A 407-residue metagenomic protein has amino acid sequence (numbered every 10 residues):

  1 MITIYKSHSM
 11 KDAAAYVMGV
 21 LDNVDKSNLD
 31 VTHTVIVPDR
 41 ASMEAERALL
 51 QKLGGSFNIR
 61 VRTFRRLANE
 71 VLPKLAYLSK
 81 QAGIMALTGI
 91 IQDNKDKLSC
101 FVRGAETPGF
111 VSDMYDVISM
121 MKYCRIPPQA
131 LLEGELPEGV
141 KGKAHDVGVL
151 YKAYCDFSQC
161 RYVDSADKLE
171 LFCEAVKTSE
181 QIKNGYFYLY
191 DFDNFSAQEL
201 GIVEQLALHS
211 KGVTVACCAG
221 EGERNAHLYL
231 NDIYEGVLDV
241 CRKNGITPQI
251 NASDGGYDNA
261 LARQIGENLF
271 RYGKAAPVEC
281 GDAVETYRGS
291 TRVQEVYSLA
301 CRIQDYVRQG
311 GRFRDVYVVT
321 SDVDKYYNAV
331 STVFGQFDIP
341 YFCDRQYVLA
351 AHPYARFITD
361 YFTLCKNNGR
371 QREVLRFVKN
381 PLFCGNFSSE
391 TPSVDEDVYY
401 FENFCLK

Functional and structural regions predicted by a protein language model:
M1-K407: Polyanion-engaging groove/track-forming segments
